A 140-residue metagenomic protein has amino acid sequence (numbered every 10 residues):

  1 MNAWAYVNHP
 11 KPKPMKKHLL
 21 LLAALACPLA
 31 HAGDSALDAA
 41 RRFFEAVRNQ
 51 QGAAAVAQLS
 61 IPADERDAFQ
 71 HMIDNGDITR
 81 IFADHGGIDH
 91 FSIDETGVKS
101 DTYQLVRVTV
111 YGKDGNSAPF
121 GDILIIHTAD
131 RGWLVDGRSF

Functional and structural regions predicted by a protein language model:
N8-H9: Intrinsic-disorder-associated, low-complexity terminal segments enriched in Asp/Asn/His/Tyr and depleted of Lys/Arg
P12-M15: Extreme N-termini of proteins with methionine-enriched Sec-type signal peptides or N-terminal signal-anchor
H18-C27: Sec-dependent N-terminal signal peptides
C27-N49: Short, low-complexity N-terminal intrinsically disordered segments enriched in polar/charged residues
L37-R42, G52-Y103: Short solvent-exposed beta->alpha transition segments
F82-H85, H90-F140: Exposed beta-sheet edge and beta->alpha loop/turn motif
